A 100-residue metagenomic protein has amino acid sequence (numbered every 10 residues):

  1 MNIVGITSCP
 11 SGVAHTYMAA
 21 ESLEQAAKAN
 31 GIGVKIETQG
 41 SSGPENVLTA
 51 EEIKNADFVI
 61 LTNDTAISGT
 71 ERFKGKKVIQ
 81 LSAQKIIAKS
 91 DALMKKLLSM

Functional and structural regions predicted by a protein language model:
N2-V4, V78-M100: Ser/Thr/Gly-rich flexible loops in soluble cytosolic domains mediating phosphotransfer, phosphorylation
S8-A27: Glycine-rich phosphate/diphosphate-binding loop of Rossmann-like nucleotide-binding domains
A14, G69-T70: Glycine/Thr-rich phosphate-binding loops of Rossmann-like dinucleotide-binding domains
A19-E24, K76-V78, K95-K96: Short, solvent-exposed amphipathic alpha-helical segments in soluble enzyme and RNA/protein-processing domains
A29-A56: N-terminal beta-loop-helix "entrance" segment that forms/cooperates in small-molecule cofactor or anionic ligand
A56-D57, G75-K76: Short, well-ordered alpha-helix to beta-strand connector turns
N63-I67: Short, polar loop motifs at secondary-structure junctions
